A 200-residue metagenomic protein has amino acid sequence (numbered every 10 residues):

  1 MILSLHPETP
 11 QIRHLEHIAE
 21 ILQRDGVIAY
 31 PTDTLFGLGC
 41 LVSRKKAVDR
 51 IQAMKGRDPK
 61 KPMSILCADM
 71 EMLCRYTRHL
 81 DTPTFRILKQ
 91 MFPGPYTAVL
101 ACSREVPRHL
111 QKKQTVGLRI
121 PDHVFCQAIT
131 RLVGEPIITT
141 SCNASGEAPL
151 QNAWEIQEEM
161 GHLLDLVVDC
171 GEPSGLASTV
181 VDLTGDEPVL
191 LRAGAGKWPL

Functional and structural regions predicted by a protein language model:
M1-L200: Active-site-adjacent structural elements in enzyme catalytic cores
